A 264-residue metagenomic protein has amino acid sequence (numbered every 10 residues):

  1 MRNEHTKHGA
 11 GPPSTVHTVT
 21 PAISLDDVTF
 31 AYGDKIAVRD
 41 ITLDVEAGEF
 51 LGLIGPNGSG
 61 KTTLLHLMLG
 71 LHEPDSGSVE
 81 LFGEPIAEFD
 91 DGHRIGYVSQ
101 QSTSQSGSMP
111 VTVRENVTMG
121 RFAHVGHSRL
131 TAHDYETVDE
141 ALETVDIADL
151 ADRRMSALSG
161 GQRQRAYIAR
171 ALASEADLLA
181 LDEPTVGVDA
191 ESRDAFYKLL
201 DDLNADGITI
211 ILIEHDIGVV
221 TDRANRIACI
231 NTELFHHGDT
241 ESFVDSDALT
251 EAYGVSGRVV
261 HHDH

Functional and structural regions predicted by a protein language model:
I23, A37-V38: Conserved structural motif at the start of ABC-family nucleotide-binding domains
L69: Helix-to-loop junction immediately C-terminal to a conserved catalytic motif
G77-D91: Conserved ABC transporter NBD signature motif
R114, T118, A132-L150: Conserved ABC ATPase "signature" region
L179-E183: Catalytic Walker B motif of ABC-type/P-loop ATPase nucleotide-binding domains
E214-H215: H-loop/switch region of ABC-family ATPase nucleotide-binding domains
R226-T240: H-loop (His-switch) and adjacent beta-strand-loop-beta switch element of ABC-type ATPase nucleotide-binding domains
